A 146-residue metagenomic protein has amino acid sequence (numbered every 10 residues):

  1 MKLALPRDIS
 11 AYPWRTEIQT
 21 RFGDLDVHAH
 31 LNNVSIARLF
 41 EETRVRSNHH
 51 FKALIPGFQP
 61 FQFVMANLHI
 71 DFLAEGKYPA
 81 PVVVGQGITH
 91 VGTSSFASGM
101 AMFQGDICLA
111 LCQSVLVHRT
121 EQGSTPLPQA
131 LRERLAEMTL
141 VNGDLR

Functional and structural regions predicted by a protein language model:
M1-V83, T89-R146: Terminal targeting signals and extreme-terminal segments of soluble enzymes
